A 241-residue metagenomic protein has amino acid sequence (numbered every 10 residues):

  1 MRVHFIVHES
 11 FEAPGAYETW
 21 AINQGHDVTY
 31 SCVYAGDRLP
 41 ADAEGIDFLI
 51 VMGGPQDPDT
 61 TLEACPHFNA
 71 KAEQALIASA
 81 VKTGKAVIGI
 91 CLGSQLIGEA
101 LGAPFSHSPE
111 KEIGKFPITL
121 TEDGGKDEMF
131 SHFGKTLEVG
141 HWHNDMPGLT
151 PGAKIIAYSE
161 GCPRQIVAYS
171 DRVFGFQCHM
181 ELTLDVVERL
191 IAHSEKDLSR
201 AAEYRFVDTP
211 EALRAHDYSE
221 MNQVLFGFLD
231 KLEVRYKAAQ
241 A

Functional and structural regions predicted by a protein language model:
M1-T83, S199-A241: N-terminal beta1-alpha1 cap of cysteine-dependent amidohydrolase-like domains
G15-A16, P40, D59-L62, G98-A100 (+3 more regions): Short glycine-/acidic-enriched loop or helix-start segments at secondary-structure transitions that form or flank
S79-P104: Catalytic nucleophile loop
L101-D185: Pocket-forming structural segment of enzyme catalytic cores
D171-V173, Q177-E211: C-terminal helical/coil "lid" or tail adjacent to the Rossmann-like core of SAM-dependent
